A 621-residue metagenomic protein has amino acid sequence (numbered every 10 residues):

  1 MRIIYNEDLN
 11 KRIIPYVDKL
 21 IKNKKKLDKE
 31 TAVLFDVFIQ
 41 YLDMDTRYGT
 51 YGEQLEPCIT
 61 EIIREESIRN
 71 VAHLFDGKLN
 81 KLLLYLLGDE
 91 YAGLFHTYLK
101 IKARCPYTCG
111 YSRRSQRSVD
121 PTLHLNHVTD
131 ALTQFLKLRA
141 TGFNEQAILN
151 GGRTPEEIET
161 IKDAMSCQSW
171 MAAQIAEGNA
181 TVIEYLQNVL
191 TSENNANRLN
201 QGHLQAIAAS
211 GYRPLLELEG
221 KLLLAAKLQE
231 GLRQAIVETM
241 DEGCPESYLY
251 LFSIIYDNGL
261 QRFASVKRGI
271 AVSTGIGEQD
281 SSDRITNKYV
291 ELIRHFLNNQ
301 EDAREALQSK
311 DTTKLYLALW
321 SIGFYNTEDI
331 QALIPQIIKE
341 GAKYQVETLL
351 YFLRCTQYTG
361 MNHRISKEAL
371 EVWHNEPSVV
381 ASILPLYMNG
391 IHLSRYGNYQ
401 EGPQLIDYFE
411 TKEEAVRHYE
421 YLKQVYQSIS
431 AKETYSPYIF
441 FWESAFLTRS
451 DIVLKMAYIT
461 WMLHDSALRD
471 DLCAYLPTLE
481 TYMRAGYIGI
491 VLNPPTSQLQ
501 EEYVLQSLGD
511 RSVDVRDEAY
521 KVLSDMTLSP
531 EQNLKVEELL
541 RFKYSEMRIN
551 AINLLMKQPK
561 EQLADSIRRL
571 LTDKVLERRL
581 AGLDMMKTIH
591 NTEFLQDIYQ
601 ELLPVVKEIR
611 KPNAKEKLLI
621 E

Functional and structural regions predicted by a protein language model:
M1-D89, P612-N613, E621: Charged, amphipathic alpha-helical stretches
N23, Y41-D45, E61-E66, Y85-E90 (+28 more regions): Residue-level signature of the C-terminal ends
E61-Q146, E159-T160, W170-A173: Surface-facing alpha-helical segments and adjacent helix-coil boundary elements at the starts of domains
S112-V119, E159, D163-E177, N188 (+20 more regions): Structural detector for internal amphipathic alpha-helices that build alpha-solenoid repeat scaffolds
E145-Q146, A180-N188, R213-L223, R233-Q234 (+12 more regions): Amphipathic alpha-helical scaffolding segments comprising HEAT/armadillo-like alpha-solenoid repeats
N194-A196, Q229, S282, K310-T312 (+6 more regions): Short inter-helical turns and helix N-cap capping residues of alpha-solenoid HEAT/ARM repeat scaffolds
T313, A467, Y482-M483, L499 (+5 more regions): Structural detector for tandem alpha-solenoid helical repeats, activating at a conserved register within the helical
E376-V380, Y387-E502, Q506: Alpha-solenoid helical-repeat scaffolds
